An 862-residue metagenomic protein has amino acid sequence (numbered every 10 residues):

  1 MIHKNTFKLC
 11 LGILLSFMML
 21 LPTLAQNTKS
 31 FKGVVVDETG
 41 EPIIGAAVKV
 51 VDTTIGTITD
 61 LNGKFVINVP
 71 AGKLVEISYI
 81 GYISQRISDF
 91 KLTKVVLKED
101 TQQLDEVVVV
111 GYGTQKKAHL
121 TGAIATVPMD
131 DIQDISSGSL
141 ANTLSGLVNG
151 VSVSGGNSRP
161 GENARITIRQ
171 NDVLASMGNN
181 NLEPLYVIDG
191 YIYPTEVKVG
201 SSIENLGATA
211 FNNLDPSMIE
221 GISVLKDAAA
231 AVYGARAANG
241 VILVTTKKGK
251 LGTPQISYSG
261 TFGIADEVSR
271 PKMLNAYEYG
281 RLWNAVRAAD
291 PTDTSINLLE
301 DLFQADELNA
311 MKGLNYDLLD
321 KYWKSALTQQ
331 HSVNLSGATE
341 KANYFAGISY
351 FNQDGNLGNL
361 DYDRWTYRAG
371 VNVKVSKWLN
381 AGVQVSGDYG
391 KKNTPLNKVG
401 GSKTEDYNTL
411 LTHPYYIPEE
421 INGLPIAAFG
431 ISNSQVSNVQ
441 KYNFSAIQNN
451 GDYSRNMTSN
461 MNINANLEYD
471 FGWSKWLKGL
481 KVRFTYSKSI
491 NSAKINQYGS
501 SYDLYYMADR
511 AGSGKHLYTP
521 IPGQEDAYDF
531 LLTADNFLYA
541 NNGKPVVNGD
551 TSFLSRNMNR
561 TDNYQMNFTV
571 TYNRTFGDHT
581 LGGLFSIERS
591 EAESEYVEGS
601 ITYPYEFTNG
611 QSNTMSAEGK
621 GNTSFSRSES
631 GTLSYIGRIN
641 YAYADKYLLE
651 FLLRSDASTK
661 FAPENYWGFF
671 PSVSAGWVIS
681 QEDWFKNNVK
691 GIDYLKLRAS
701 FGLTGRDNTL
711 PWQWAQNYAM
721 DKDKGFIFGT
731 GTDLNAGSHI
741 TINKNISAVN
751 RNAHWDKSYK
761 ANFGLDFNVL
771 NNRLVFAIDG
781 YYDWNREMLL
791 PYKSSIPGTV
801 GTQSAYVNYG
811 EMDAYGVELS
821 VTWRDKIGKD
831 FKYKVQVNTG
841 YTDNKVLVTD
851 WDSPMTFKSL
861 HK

Functional and structural regions predicted by a protein language model:
M1-S30: Cleavable N-terminal targeting peptides that direct proteins into the secretory/outer-membrane pathway or into
V34-V51, L74-I83, F90-Q133, A141 (+1 more regions): Short, acidic, small-residue-rich periplasmic hinge/interaction motif at the N-terminus of Gram-negative outer-membrane
V35-E38, A123-G146, S154-S158, T167-S176 (+3 more regions): Short, polar/charged loop or turn motifs at beta-strand boundaries
A47-K64, V108-Q133, G161-I166, K198-E204 (+2 more regions): N-terminal periplasmic "start-of-domain" segments of outer-membrane beta-barrel proteins
N62-N68, S84, L92-K94: Short, surface-exposed beta-strand/beta-hairpin micro-motifs centered on an aromatic residue
V95, K117, L147-N149, P216-S257 (+1 more regions): A beta-strand signature from Gram-negative outer-membrane beta-barrel systems, especially the internal plug domain
L147-G150, S158-A164, L174-L185, I192-A210 (+2 more regions): Residues embedded in well-ordered regular secondary structure
Q329, R364, G370-L379, Q384-Y389 (+5 more regions): Extracellular/periplasmic, surface-exposed regions of secreted and cell-surface proteins
